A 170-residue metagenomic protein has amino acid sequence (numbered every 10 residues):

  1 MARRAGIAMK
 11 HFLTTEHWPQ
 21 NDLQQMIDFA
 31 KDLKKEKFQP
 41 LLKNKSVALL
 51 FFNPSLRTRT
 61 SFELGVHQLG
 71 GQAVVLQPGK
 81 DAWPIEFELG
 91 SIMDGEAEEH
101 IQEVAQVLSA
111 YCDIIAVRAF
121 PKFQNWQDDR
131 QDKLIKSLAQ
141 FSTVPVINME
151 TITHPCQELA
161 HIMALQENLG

Functional and structural regions predicted by a protein language model:
R3-T60, L64: Positively charged, low-complexity intrinsically disordered leader regions
L42-L49, L56-Q166: Phosphate/diphosphate ligand-binding glycine-rich loop within oxidoreductases
N168-G170: Short, intrinsically disordered, charge-balanced linker/junction segments flanking boundaries in proteins
